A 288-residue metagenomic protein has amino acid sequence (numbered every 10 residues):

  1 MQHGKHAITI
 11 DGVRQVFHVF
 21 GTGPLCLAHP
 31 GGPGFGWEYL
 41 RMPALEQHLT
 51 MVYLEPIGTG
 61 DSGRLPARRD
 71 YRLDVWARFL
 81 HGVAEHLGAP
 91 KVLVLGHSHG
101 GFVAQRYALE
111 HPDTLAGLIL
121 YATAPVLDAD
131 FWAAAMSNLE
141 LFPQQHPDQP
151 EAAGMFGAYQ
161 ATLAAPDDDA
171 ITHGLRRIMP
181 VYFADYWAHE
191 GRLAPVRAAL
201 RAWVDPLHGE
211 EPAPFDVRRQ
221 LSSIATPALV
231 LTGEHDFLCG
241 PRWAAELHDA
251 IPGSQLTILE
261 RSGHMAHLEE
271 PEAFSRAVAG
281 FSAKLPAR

Functional and structural regions predicted by a protein language model:
D11-L65, R69: Conserved HGGG/HGGXW glycine-rich cap/lid loop of the alpha/beta-hydrolase fold
Y53-H99, R276: Active-site loop/oxyanion-hole signature of alpha/beta-hydrolase fold enzymes
P90-A134: Conserved hydrolase catalytic core segment
L118-A161: Flexible "cap/lid" loop of the alpha/beta hydrolase fold
L139, E151-R219, T226: Alpha/beta-hydrolase
I224, V230-T232: Short beta-strand/loop motif that positions the catalytic acidic residue of the alpha/beta-hydrolase fold
H235-L238: Acidic catalytic loop of the alpha/beta-hydrolase fold
S254-R288: Catalytic active-site module of serine/aspartate enzymes centered on a nucleophile-bearing elbow/loop
